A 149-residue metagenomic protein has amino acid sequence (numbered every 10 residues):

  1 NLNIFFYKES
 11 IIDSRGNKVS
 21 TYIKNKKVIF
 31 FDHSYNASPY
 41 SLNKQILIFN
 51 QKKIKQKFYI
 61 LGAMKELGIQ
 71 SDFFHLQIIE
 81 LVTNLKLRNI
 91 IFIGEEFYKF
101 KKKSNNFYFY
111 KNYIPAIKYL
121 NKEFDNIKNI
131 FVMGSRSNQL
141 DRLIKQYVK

Functional and structural regions predicted by a protein language model:
N1-K149: ATP-dependent carboxylate-amine ligase
